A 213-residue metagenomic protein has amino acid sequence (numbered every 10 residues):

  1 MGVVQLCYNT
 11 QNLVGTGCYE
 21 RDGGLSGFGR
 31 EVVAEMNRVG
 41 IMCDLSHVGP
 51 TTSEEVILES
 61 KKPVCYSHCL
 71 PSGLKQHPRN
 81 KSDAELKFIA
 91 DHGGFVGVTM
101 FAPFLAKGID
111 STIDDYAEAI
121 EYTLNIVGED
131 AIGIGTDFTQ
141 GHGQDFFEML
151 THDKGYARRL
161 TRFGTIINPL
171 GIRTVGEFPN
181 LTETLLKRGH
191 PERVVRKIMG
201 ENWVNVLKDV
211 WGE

Functional and structural regions predicted by a protein language model:
M1-D110, A117-N125, A131, H152-R159 (+2 more regions): Extended, charged catalytic domains and RNA/DNA-binding interfaces, predominantly in divalent-metal-using enzymes
E35-I41, I126-E129, L181-V194: A structural motif corresponding to the C-terminal end of an alpha-helix and its immediate exit/capping segment
D44, S111, P169, R173: Short, surface-exposed alpha-helical recognition segments that flank or form part of ligand/macromolecule-binding
P71, Q140, N205: Active-site micro-motifs of SAM-dependent methyltransferase domains
V127-H152, L160-T165, L170-G171: Short acidic/histidine-rich active-site segments
G164-E213: Mid-to-C-terminal alpha-helical segments outside catalytic/metal-binding sites
